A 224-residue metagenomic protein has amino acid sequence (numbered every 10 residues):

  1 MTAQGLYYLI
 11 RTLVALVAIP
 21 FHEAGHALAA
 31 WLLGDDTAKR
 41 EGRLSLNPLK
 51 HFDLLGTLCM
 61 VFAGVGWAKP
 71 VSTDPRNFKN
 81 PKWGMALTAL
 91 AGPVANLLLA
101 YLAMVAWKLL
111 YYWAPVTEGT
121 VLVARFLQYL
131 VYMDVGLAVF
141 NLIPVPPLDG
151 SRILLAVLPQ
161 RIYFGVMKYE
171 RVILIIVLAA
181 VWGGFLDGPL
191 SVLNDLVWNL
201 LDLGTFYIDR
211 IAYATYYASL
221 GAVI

Functional and structural regions predicted by a protein language model:
M1-I224: Hydrophobic transmembrane alpha-helices and their immediate loop junctions in multi-pass integral membrane proteins
